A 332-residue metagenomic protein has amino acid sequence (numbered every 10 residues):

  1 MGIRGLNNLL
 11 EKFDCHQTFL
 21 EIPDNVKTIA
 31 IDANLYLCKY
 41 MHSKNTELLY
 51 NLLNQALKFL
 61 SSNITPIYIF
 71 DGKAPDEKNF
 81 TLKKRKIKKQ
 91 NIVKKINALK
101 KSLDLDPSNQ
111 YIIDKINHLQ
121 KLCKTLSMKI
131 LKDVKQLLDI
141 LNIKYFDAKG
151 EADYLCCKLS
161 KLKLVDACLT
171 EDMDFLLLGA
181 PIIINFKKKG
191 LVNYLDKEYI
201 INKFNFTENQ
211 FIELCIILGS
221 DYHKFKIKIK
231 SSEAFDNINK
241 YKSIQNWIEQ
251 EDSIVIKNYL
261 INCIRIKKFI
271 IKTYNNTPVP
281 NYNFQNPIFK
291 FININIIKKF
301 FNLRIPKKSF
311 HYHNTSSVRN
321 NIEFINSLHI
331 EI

Functional and structural regions predicted by a protein language model:
G2-G5, L9-K12, D24-K149, L155-K158: Noncatalytic, basic helical substrate-engagement surface that gates or grips nucleic-acid strands
F13-I29, T65, Y194-I332: Non-catalytic nucleic-acid-binding/docking modules located in mid-to-C-terminal regions of nucleic-acid enzymes
C38, E77, L178-A180, D236: Generic hydrophobic alpha-helical membrane-span motif
A74, A152-L155, D174-L178, I229 (+1 more regions): Short amphipathic alpha-helical segments embedded in low-complexity Lys/Glu-rich regions
C156-I184: Acidic, metal-binding active-site segment of PIN/NYN-like and related structure-specific nucleases
F175-L178, I182-I183, K188-I201: Conserved NTP-donor binding/palm subdomain of two-metal-ion nucleotidyltransferases/polymerases, i.e., the charged
